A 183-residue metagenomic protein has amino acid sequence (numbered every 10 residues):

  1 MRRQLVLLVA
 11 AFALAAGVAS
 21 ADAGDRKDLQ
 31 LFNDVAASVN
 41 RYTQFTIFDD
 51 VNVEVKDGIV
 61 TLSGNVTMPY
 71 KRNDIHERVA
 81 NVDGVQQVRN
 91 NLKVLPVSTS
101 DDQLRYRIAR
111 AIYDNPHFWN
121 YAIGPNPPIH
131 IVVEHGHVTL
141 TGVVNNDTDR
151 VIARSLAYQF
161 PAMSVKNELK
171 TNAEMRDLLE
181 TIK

Functional and structural regions predicted by a protein language model:
R2-A10, G17-K183: N-terminal targeting leaders
